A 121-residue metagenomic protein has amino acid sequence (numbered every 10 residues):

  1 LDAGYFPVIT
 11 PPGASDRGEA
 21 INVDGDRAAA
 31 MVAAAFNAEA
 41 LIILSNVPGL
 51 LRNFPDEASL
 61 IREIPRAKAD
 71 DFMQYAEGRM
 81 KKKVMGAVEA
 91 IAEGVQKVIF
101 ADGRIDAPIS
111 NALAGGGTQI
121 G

Functional and structural regions predicted by a protein language model:
L1-G121: C-terminal catalytic "cap/lid" subdomain
